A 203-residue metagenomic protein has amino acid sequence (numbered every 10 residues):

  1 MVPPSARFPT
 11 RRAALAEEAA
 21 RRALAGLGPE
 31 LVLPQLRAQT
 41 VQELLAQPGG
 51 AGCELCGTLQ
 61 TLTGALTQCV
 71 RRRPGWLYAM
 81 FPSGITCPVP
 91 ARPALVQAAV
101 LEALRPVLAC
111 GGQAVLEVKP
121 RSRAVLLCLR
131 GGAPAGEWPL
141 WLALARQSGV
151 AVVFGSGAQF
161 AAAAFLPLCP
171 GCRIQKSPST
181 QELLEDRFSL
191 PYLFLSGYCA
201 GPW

Functional and structural regions predicted by a protein language model:
M1-R22, L142-W203: Flexible, glycine-/charge-rich segments associated with ATP-binding catalytic modules
L15-E18, R92-V115, L140, L144-Q147: Conserved ATP-binding N-box helix of the HATPase_c
A46-A51, P88-A91: Conserved micro-motifs of the catalytic ATP-binding
G52-R73, A99-V100: Short beta-to-alpha transition helix within the HATPase_c
T67-M80, G112: Short conserved segments within the C-terminal catalytic ATPase subdomain
W76-C87, R121: Conserved catalytic submotifs in the C-terminal HATPase_c
Q113-R123, C128: Short beta-strand/loop element within the Bergerat-fold HATPase_c
L129-A135: Glycine-rich acidic phosphate-binding loop
